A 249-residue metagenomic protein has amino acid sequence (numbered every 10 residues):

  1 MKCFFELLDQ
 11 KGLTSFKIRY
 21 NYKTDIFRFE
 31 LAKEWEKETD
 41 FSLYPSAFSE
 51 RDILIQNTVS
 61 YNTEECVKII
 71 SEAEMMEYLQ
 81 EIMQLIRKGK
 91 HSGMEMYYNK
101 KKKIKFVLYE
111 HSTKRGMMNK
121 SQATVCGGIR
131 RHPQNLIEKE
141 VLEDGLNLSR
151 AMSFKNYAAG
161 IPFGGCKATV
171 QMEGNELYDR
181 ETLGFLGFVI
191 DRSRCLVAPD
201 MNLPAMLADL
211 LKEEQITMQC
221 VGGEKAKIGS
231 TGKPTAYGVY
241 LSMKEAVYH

Functional and structural regions predicted by a protein language model:
M1-A226: N-terminal ligand-binding/catalytic initiation module
A226-E245: A glycine-rich, Thr/Ser-enriched phosphate-binding loop motif common to dinucleotide/cofactor-binding enzymes
